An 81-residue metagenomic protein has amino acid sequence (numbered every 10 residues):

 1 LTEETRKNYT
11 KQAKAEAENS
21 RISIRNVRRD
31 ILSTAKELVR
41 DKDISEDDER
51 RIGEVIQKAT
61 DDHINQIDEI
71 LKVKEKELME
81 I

Functional and structural regions predicted by a protein language model:
L1-I81: Positively charged, low-complexity, intrinsically disordered RNA-binding extensions
